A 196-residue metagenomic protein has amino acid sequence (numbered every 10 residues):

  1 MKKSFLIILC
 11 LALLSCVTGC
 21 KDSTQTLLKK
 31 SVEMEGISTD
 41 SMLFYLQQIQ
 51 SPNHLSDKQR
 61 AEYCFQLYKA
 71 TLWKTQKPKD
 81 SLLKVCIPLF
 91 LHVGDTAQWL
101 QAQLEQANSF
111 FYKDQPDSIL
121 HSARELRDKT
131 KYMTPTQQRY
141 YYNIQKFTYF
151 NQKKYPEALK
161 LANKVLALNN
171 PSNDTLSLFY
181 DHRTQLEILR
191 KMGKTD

Functional and structural regions predicted by a protein language model:
S4-F5, C10, C16-D196: A "functional boundary" signal
